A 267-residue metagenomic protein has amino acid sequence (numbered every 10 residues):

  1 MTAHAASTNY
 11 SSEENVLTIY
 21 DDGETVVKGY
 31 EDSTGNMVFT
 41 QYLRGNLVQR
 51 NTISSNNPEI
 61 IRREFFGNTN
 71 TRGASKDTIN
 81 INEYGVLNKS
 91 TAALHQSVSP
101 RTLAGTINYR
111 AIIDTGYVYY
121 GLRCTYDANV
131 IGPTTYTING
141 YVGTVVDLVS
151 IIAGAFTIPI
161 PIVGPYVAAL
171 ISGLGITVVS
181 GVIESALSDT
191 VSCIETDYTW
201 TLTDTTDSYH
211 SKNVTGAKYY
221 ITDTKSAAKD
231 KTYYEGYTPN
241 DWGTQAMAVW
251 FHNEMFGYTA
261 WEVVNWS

Functional and structural regions predicted by a protein language model:
T2-C124: N-terminal propeptides/leader regions of secreted preproproteins that are proteolytically removed before maturation
Y20, Y30, T40-R44, S54 (+7 more regions): A structural detector for beta-sheet-dominated domains
G23, I131, Y141, L148-I152 (+3 more regions): Low-complexity, repetitive regions of proteins mediating host interaction that are extracellular, surface-exposed
F66, I158-I162, A186: Short, aromatic- and cysteine-enriched interfacial helices/patches that mediate contacts at lipid membranes
H95-F156, G181-A227: Add "or lipid-surface remodeling" -> "...that mediate pore formation, membrane permeabilization, membrane fusion
D147-S172: Short hydrophobic membrane-inserting alpha-helices and related fusion/pore-forming segments
P165-T190: Transmembrane alpha-helical hairpins and terminal membrane-anchor modules
T215-S267: C-terminal assembly and membrane-engagement modules of membrane-active proteins
